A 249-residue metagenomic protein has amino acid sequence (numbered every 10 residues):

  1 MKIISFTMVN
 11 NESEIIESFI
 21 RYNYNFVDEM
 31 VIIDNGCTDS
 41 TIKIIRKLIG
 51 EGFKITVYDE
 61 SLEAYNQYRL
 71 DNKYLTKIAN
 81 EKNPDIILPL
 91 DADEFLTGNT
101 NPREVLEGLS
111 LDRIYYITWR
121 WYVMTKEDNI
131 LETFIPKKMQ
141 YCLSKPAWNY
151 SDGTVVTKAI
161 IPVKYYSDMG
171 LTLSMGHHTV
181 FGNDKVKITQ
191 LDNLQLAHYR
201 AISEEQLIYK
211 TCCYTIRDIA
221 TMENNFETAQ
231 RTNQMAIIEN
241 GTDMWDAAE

Functional and structural regions predicted by a protein language model:
K2, T7-R21, G36: Active-site beta-to-alpha loop of glycosyltransferases that engages the nucleotide-sugar donor
D28-G36, Y58-E60: Short beta-strand/loop segment that forms part of the nucleotide-sugar
N35, L90-A92, T118: Active-site acidic Asp-centered loop
D39-S40: Acidic/polar residues in short coil/turn loops that connect beta-strands within repeat-based beta-sheet scaffolds
K43-L90, T97-G98: Active-site-proximal specificity loops/subdomain of glycosyltransferases
Y68-L75, L96-E249: Catalytic-site signature of metal-activated, phosphate-bearing donor transferases, centered on the GT-A/GT-A-like
